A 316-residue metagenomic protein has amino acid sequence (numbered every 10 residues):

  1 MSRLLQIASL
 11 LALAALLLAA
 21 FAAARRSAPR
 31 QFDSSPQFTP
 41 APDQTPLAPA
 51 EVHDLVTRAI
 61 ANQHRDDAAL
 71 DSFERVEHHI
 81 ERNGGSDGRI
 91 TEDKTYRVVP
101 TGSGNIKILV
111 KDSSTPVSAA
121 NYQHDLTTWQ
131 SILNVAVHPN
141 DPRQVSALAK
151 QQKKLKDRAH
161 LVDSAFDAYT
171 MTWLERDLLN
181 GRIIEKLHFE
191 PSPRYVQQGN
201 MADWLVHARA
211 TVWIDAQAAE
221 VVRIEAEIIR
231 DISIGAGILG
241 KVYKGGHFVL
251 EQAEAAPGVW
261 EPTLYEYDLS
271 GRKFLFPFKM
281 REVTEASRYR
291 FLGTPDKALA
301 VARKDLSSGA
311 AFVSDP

Functional and structural regions predicted by a protein language model:
S2-A24: Sec-dependent N-terminal signal peptides
R26-R209, Q217-V222, E227-G246, E254-E261 (+1 more regions): Structured extracytoplasmic
